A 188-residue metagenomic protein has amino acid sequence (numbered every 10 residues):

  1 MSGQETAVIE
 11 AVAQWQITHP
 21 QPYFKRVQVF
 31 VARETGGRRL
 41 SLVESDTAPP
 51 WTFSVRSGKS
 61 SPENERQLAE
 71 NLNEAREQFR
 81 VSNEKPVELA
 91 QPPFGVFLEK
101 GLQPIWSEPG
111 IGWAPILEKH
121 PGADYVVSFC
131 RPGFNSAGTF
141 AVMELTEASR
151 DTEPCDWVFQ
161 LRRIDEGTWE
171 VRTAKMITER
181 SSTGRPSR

Functional and structural regions predicted by a protein language model:
M1-P154, I177-R188: Flexible low-complexity loop/turn motifs enriched in small/helix-breaking residues
W157-S181: Short beta-strand edge/turn micro-motifs at domain boundaries
